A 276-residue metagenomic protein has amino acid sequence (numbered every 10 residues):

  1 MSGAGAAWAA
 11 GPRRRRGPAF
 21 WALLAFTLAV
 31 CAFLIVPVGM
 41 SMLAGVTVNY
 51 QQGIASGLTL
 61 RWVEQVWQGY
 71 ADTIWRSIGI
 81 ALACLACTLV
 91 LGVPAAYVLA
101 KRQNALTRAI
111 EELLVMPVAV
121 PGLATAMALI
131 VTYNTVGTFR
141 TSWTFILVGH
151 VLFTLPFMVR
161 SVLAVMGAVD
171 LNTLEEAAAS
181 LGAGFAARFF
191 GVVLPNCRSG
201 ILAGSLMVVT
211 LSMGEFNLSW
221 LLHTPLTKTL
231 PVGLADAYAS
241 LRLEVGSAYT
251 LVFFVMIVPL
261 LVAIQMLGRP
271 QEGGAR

Functional and structural regions predicted by a protein language model:
M1-A25, L106, L163-E175, A179 (+2 more regions): C-terminal transmembrane helix and the adjacent membrane-cytosol boundary/short C-terminal tail of inner/organellar
G3-A19, N49-Y50, V63-G69, M213-A263 (+1 more regions): Interhelical loop and adjacent transmembrane-helix boundary motif in polytopic membrane transport permeases
W8-R15, L82-L114, M127, V131-T135 (+4 more regions): Transmembrane-helix boundary motif in ABC transporter permease subunits
L23, D72-R76, T132-F157, S199-I201 (+1 more regions): Loop-to-helix entry region at the N-terminal start of transmembrane alpha-helices in multi-pass membrane transporters
A25-I35, L152, V159-V162, F185-G214 (+1 more regions): Transmembrane alpha-helices
I35-Q68, W220-P225, R276: Short membrane-interfacial helix/loop motifs at transmembrane-helix boundaries
V36-G39, L43, V90-P94, M127 (+4 more regions): Membrane-embedded alpha-helices of multi-pass transport/permease systems
Q51-Q52, L60, L106, L123-L152 (+2 more regions): Membrane-interfacial helix termini and adjacent extracytoplasmic/periplasmic loops of multi-pass transporters
